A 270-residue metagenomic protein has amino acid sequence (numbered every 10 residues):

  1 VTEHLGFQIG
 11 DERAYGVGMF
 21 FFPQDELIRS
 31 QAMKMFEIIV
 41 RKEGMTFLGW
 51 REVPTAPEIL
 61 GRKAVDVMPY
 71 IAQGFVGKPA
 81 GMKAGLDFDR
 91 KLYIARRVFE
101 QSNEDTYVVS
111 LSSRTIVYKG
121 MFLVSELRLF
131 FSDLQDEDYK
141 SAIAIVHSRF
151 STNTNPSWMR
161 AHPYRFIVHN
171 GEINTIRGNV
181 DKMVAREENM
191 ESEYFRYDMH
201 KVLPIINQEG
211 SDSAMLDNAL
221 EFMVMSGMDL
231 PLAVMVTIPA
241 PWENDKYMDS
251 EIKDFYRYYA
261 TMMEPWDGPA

Functional and structural regions predicted by a protein language model:
V1-A270: Conserved short alpha-helical segments that host acidic/polar catalytic motifs at enzyme active sites
